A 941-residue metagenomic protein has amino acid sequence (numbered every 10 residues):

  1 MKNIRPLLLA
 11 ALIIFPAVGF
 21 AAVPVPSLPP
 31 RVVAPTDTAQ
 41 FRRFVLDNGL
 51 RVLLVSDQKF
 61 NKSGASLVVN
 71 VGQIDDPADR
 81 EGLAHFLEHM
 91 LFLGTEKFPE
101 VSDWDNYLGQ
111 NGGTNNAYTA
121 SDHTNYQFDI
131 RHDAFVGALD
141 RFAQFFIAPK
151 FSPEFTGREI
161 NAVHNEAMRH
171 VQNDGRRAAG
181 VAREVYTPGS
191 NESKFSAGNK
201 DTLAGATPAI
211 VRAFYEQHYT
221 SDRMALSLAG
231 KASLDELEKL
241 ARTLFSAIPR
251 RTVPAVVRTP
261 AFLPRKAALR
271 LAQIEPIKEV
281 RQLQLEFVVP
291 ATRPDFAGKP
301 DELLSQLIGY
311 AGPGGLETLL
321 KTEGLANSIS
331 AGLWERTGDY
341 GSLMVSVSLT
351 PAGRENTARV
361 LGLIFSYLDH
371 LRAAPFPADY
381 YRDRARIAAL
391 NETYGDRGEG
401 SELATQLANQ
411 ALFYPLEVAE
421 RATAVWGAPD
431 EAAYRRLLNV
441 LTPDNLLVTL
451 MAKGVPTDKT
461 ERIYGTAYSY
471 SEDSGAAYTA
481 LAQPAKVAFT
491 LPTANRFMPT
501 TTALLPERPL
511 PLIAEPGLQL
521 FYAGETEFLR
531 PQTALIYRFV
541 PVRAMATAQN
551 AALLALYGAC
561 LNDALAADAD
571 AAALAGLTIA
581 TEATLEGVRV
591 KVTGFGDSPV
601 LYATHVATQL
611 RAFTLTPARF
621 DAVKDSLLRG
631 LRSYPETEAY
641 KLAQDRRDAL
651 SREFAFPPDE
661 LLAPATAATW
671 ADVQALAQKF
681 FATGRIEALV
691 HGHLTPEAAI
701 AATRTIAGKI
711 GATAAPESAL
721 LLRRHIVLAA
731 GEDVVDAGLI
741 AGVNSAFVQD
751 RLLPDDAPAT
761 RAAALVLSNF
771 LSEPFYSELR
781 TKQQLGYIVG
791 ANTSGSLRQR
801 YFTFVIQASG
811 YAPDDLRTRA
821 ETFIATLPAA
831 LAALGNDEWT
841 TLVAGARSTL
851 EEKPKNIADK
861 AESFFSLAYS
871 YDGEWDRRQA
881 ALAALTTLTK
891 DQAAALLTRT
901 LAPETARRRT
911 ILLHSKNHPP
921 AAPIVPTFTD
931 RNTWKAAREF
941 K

Functional and structural regions predicted by a protein language model:
M1-L8: Bacterial N-terminal signal peptides that target proteins for export
L8-A17: Bacterial N-terminal signal peptides
A22-R31, S227, D379-T526, A643-I710 (+5 more regions): C-terminal regions of mature proteins
P30, A34-L67: Mature N-terminal segment immediately following signal peptide/propeptide cleavage in secreted/periplasmic
R42-D47, R270-E275, P511-I513, D733-G738: Short acidic-hydrophobic surface loop/beta-edge motif
V55, F60-D76, G82-F86, E100-F145 (+11 more regions): M16 family metallopeptidases and their MPP-like homologs
F155, I160, H164-A167, D174-I210 (+8 more regions): Hydrophobic, small-residue-rich alpha-helical packing segments that form membrane-like cores
E238-P254, A702-E717: Glycine-centered hinge/linker elements that transmit conformational signals in sensory and ligand-binding systems
